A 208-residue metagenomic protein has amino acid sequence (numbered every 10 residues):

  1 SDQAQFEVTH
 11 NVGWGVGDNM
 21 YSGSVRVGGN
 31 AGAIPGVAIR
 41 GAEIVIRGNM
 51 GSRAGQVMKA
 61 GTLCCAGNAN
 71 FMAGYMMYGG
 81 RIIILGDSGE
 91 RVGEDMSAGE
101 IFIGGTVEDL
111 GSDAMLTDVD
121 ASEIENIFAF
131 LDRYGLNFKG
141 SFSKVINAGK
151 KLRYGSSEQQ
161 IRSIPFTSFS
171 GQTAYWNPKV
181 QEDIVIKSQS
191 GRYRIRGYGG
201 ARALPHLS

Functional and structural regions predicted by a protein language model:
S1-A4, V16-S22, P35-A42, Q56-A60 (+1 more regions): Beta-strand repeat architectures
S1-D18, R26-G32, G36, G51 (+3 more regions): Surface-facing alpha-helical segments and adjacent helix-coil boundary elements at the starts of domains
F6-E7, V25, V45, L63: Short, solvent-exposed secondary-structure boundary motifs
G28, R47, T62-A66, F71-S208: Intrinsically disordered, low-complexity terminal regions
A31-G32, G36-V37, G41-V45, N49-G55 (+2 more regions): Eukaryote-skewed repeat-based solenoidal scaffolds used as protein-protein interaction platforms, primarily
